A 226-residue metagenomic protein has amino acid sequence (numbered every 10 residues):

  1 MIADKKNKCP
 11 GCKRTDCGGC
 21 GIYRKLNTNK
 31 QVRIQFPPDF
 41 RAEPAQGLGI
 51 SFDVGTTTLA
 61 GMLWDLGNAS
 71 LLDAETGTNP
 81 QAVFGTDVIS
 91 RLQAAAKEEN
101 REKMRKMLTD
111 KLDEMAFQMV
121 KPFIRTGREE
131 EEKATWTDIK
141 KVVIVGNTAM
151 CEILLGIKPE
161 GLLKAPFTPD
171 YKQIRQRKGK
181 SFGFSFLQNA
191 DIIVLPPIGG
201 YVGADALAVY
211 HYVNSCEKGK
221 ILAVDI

Functional and structural regions predicted by a protein language model:
M1-S51, T56, N68, M104-G127 (+3 more regions): Nucleotide/phosphate-binding catalytic cleft detector across ATP-hydrolyzing and phosphate-transferring enzymes
T58-A60: Short loop/turn microsegments at loop-to-beta-strand junctions
L63-E102: Short glycine-rich, Thr/Ser-proximal phosphate-binding strand/loop in the N-terminal lobe of ATP-dependent enzymes
I226: Segments forming glycine/polar-rich beta-alpha architectures that bind adenosine-containing cofactors
